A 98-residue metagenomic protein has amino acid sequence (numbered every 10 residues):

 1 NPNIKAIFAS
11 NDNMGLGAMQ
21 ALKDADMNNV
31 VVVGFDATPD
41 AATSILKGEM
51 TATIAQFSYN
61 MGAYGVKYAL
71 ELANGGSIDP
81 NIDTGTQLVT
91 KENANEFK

Functional and structural regions predicted by a protein language model:
N1-T43: Hydrophobic alpha-helical
G17, S44, Y64, Y68: Alpha-helical scaffold segments in soluble metabolic enzymes
A21, A25, G48, L72-G76: Change "in soluble alpha/beta enzymes" to "in soluble alpha/beta proteins
V33, T53-I54, P80-N81: Conserved active-site loop/cleft motifs that coordinate metal ions or position small ligands
K47-Y59: Short beta-strand elements at the ligand-binding edges of bilobed clamshell
F57-K98: Hinge/cleft segment of the Venus flytrap/periplasmic-binding protein
